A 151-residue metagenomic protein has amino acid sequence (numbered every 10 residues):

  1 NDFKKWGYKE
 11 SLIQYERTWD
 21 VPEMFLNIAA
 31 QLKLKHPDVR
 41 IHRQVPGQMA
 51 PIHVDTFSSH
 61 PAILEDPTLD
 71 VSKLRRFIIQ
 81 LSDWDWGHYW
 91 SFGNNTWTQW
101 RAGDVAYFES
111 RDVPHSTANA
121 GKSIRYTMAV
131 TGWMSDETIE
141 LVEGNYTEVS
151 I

Functional and structural regions predicted by a protein language model:
N1-I41: Non-heme Fe(II)/2-oxoglutarate
N1-W6, S11, P37, A50 (+3 more regions): Generic preference for hydrophobic/aromatic residues in regular secondary structure cores
N27-E109: Catalytic core of non-heme Fe(II) oxygenases with the double-stranded beta-helix
D83-I151: Catalytic core of Fe(II)/2-oxoglutarate
